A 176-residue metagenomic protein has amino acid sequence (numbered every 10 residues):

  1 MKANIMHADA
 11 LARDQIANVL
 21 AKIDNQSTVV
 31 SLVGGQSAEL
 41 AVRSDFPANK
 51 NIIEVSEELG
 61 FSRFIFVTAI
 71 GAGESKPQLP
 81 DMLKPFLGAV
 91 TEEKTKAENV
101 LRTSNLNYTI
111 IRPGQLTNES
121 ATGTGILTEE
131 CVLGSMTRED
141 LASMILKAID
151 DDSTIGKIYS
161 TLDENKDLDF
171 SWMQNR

Functional and structural regions predicted by a protein language model:
M1-T28: Conserved Rossmann-fold cofactor-binding substructure of NAD(P)-dependent oxidoreductases
D24-F64, T95-K96: NAD(P)-cofactor binding segment of oxidoreductase domains
V30-V33, F64-I70, I111-G114: SDR active-site strand-loop-helix element
A38, I70-M82, L116-E119: Conserved catalytic-site region of short-chain dehydrogenase/reductase
V42-F46, L83-T95, C131-E139: Short-chain dehydrogenase/reductase
T68, K84-F86, K96-S120: Conserved beta-loop-beta element that borders a ligand/cofactor-binding pocket
N118-R176: Active-site-lining helix/loop region of Rossmann-like oxidoreductase modules
